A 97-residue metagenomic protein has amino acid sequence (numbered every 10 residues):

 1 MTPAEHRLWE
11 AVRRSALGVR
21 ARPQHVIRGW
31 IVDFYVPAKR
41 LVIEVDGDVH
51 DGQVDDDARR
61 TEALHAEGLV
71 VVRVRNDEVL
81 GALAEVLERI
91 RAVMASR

Functional and structural regions predicted by a protein language model:
M1-R97: Nucleic-acid endo/exonuclease domains
